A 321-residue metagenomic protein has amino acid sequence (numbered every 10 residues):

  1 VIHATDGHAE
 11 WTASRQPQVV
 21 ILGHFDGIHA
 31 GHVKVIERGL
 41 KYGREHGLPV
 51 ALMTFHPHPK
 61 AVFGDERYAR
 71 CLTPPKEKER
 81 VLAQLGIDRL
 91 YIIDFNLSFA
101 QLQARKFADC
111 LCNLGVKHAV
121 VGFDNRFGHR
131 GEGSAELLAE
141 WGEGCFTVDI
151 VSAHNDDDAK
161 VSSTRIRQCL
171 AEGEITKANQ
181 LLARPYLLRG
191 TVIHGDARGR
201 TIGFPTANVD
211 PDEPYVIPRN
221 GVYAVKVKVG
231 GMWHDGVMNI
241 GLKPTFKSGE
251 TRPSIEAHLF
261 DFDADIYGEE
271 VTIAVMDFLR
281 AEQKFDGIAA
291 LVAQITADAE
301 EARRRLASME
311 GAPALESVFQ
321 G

Functional and structural regions predicted by a protein language model:
V1-E10, R70, Y91: Short acidic-hydrophobic, aromatic-tinged amphipathic segments that line or gate anion-handling sites
E10-P74: N-terminal catalytic cores of NTP/NDP-binding nucleotidyl/phosphoryl-transfer enzymes
G47-A51, D88-R89, K117, T147: Residues at the starts of beta-strands that form the adenosine-phosphate
R70-K78, A100-F107: Glycine-rich, highly charged phosphate/nucleotide-binding loops
L82-A83: ATP-dependent adenylation/nucleotidyltransferase module used to activate substrates
D88-I93, L97, K117-V121: Divalent metal-dependent hydrolysis catalytic cores, especially in the metallo-beta-lactamase
Q101-P205, D286-V292, L315-E316, Q320: Classical nucleotidyltransferase
G195-G321: Phosphate/ribose-recognition catalytic cores of enzymes acting on nucleotide-derived substrates
